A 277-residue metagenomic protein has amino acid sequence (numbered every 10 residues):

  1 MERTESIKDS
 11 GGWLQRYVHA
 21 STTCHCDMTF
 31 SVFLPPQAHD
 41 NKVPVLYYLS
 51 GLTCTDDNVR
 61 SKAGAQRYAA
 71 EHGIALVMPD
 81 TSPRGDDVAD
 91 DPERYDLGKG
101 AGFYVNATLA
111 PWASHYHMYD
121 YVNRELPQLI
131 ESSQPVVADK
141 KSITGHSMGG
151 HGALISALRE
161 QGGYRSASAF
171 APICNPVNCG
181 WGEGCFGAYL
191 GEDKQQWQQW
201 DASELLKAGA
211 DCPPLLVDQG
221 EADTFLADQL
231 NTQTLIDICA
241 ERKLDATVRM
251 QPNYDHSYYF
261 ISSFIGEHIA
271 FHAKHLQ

Functional and structural regions predicted by a protein language model:
M1-Q277: Non-catalytic cap/lid and distal C-terminal segments of serine-dependent acyl enzymes
